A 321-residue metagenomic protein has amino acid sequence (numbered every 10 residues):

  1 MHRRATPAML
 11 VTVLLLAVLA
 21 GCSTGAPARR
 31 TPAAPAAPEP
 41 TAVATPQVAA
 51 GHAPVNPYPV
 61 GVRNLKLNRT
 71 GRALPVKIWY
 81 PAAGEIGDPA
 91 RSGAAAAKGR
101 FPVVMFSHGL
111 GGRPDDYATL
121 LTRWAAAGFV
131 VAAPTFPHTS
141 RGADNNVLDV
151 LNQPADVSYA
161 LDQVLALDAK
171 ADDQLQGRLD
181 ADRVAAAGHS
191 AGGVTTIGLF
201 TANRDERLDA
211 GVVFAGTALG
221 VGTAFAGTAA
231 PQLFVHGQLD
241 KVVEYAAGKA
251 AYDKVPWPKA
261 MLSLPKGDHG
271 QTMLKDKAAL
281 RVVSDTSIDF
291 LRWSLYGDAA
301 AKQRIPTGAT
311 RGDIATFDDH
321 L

Functional and structural regions predicted by a protein language model:
V18-G21: C-terminal motif of bacterial Sec signal peptides marking the signal peptidase cleavage site
S23-A26: Bacterial signal peptide processing site
R29-M105, D116, R123-A127: Domain-level recognition of soluble alpha/beta enzyme cores, biased toward histidine phosphatases/phosphomutases
D116, V147-A181, G198: Alpha/beta-hydrolase active-site loop
T228, F234-H236, D240: Short beta-strand/loop motif that positions the catalytic acidic residue of the alpha/beta-hydrolase fold
L239-V243, H269-G270: Acidic catalytic loop of the alpha/beta-hydrolase fold
V243-D253, D276: Short alpha-helix in the alpha/beta-hydrolase fold that links the catalytic acid
D276-L321: Alpha/beta-hydrolase-fold serine-hydrolase catalytic core, especially in secreted/extracellular enzymes
